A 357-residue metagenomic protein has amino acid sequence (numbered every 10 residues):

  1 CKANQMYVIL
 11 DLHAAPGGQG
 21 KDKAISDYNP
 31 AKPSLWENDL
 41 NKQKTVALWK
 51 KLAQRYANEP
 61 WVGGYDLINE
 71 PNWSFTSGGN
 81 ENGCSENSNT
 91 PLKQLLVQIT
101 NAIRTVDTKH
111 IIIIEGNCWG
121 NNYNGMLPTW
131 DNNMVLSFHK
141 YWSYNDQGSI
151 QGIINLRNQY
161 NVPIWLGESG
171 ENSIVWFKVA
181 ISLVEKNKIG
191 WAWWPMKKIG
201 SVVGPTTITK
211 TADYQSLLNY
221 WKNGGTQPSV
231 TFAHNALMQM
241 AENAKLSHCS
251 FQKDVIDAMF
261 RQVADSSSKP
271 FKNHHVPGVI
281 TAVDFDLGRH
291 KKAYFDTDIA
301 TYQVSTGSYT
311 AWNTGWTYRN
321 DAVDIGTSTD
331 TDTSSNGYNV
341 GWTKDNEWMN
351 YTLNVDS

Functional and structural regions predicted by a protein language model:
C1-L67, L95-A102: An active-site-proximal structural segment forming one wall of the substrate-binding cleft that immediately precedes
V8-I9, W165, T281: Conserved Rossmann-like nucleotide-binding pocket used by diverse enzymes that bind dinucleotide cofactors
Q19-K21, S77-G78, D296-T297: Short, solvent-exposed loop/turn and secondary-structure capping segments
G20-K51, N72-W73, L166, K222-A241 (+1 more regions): N-terminal substrate-binding region of glycoside hydrolase catalytic domains
I25-A31, W36, L40, N80-E81 (+2 more regions): Surface-exposed intrinsically disordered loops and tails
V46-K50, Q54-G64, I68-K198, V203-N219: Extracellular glycoside hydrolase catalytic/binding regions
F177-H275: Aromatic-rich peripheral "rim/lid" segments of glycoside hydrolase catalytic domains that contact and position glycan
A258-S357: Extracytoplasmic
